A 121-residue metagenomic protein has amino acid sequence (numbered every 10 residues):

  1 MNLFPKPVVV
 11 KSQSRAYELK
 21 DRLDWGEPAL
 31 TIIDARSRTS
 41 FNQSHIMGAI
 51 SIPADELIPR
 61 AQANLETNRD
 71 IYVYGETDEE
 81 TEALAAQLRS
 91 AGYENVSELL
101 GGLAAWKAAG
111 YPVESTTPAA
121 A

Functional and structural regions predicted by a protein language model:
M1-Q43, S115-A121: Flexible, polar/low-complexity N-terminal or interdomain linker segments that lie immediately upstream of folded
L23-D24, A29, A54-V73: Mobile, glycine- and charge-enriched loop segments and immediately flanking short secondary-structure elements within
G26-I32, M47-G48, D70, E94-N95: Short active-site oxyanion
F41-M47, W106: Short loop/helix-cap segments at secondary-structure boundaries that form the rim of catalytic
H45, A61, G110: Short, flexible helix/strand-to-coil boundary loops that buttress conserved ligand/catalytic motifs in alpha/beta
I50, N68, V113-T117: Short, hinge-like loop/turn segments at secondary-structure boundaries
A54-P59, L100-L103, A119: Short, acidic/turn-prone active-site loops that include or flank metal/cofactor- and phosphate-binding residues
Q62-K107: Catalytic cysteine-centered active loop of the rhodanese-like fold, especially the PTP/DSP P-loop
